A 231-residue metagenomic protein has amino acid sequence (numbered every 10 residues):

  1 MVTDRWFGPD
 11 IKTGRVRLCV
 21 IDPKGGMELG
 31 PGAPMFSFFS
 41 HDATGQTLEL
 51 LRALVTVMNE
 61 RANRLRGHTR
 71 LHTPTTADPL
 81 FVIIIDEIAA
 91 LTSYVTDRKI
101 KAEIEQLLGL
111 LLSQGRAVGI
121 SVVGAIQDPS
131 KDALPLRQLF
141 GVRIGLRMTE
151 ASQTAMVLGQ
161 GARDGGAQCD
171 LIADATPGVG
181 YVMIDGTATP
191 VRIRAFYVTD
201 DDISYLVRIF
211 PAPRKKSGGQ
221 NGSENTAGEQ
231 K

Functional and structural regions predicted by a protein language model:
M1-G67, F81-A155, Q160-G166, D201 (+1 more regions): P-loop NTPase catalytic phosphate-binding loop
A43, A77, R194-A195: Generic alpha-helical structural element
T69-L71: A short, compositionally biased domain-edge/stem linker segment
T73-F81: Short basic/glycine-enriched coil/helix segment immediately N-terminal to the Walker B
Y94, Q138, I144, A175-K231: Conserved P-loop NTPase motor module
R163-V179: Conserved C-terminal "switch" segment of AAA+ ATPases
